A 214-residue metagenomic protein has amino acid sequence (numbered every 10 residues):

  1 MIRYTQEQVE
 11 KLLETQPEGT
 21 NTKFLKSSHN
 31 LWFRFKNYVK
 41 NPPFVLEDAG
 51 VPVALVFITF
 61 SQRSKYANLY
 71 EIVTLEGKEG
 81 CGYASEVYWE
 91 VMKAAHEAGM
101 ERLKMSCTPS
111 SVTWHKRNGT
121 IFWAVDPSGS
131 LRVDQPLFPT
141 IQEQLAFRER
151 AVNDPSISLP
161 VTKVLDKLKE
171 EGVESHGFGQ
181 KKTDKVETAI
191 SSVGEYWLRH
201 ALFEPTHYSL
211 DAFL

Functional and structural regions predicted by a protein language model:
M1-R34, V45-E47, D154: Short amphipathic alpha-helix that is part of the acyltransferase structural core
S27-F44, D48, A54-Y66, Y70-V73: A conserved beta-strand-loop-helix scaffold within acyl/acetyltransferase catalytic domains
F35, F44-L46, P52, E79 (+5 more regions): Preference for well-ordered, secondary-structure-rich cores of eukaryotic proteins
K36, H96-E97: Residue-level signal for alpha-helix termini/capping positions
T59, S106-C107: Solvent-exposed beta-strand sheet faces enriched in polar/charged residues
T74, G80-K93: Conserved acetyl-CoA-binding loop-helix of GNAT-fold acetyltransferases
E97, E101, T108-R132: Conserved active-site alpha-helix within GNAT-family acetyltransferase domains
D126-L214: C-terminal "cap" of GNAT-fold acetyltransferases
